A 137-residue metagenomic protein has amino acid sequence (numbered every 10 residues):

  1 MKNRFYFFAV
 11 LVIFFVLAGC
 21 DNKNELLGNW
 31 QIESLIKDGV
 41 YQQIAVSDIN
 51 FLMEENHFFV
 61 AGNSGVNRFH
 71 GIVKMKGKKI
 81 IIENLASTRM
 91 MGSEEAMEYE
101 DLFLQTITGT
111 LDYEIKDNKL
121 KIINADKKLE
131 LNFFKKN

Functional and structural regions predicted by a protein language model:
M1-L26: Bacterial Sec-dependent N-terminal signal peptides
G19-N137: Lipid interaction determinants
